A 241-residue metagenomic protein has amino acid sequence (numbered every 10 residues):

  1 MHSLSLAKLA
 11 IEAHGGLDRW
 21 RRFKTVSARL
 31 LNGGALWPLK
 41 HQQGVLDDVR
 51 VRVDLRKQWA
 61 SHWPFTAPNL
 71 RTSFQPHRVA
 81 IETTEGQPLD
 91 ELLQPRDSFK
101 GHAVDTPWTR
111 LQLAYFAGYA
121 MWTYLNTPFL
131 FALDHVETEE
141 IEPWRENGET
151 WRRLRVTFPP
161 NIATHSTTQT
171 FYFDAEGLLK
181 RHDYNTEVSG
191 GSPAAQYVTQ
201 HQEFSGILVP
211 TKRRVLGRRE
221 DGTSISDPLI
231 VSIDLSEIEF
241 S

Functional and structural regions predicted by a protein language model:
M1-S5, E85-I162, S189: Flexible, processing/modification-adjacent segments and terminal tails in exported/periplasmic/extracellular proteins
S3-H14: Short, extreme N-terminal leader segments that mark the start of a protein/domain
E12, L17-E91: N-terminal mature ectodomain segment of secretory-pathway/periplasmic proteins
L17, F129-I141, D227-S241: Intrinsically disordered terminal and processing segments
W20, W37-L39, Y124, K180 (+2 more regions): Tryptophan-centered motif/residue detector
R22, V49-S61, R71-E85, N147-T150 (+3 more regions): Short, solvent-exposed coil/turn segments at beta-strand boundaries
P64-T109, S224-I238: Catalytic loop of the DD-peptidase/beta-lactamase superfamily, centered on the K-T-G motif and neighboring
E149-S241: Gly/Pro-enriched, hydrophobic low-complexity segments that function as extracytoplasmic propeptides/linkers
